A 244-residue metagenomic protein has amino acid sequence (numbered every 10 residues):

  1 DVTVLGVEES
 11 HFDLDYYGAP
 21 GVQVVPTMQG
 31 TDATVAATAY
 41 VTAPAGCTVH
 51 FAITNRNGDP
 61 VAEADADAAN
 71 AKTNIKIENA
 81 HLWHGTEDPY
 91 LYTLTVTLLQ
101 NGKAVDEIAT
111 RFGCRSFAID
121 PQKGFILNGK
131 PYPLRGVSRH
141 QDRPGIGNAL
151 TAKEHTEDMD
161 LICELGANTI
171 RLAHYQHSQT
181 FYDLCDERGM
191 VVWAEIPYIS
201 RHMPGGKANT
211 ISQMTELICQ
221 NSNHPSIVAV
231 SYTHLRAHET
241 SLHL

Functional and structural regions predicted by a protein language model:
D1-L184, G189-V192, Q213, V228-A229 (+1 more regions): Secreted/periplasmic carbohydrate-active enzymes, especially glycoside hydrolases
F181, L217, T233: Aromatic/hydrophobic pocket-lining residues that form π-stacking "cages" and hydrophobic walls in ligand
I196-R201: Short, acidic/turn-prone active-site loops that include or flank metal/cofactor- and phosphate-binding residues
H202-S212: Active-site-adjacent "subsite" loops/lids of carbohydrate-active enzymes
T210-H224: An active-site-proximal structural segment forming one wall of the substrate-binding cleft that immediately precedes
S222-Y232: Catalytic-core segments of hydrolase enzymes
T233-T240: Conserved small/polar residues in nucleotide/adenosyl-binding loops
